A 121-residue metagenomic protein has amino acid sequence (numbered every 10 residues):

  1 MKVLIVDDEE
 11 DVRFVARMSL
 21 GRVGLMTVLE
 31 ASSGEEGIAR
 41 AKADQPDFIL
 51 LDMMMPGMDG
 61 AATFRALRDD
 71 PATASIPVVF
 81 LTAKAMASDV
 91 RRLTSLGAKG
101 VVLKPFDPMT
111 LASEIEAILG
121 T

Functional and structural regions predicted by a protein language model:
V6-D7, A31, I49: Conserved sequence signature across two-component system core domains
E10-L29: Two-component/phosphorelay signaling modules centered on CheY-like receiver
R17, A62, A85-L103, T110-S113: Alpha4 helix (beta4-alpha4-beta5 surface) of REC/receiver domains from two-component response regulators
E30-A39, G60-A62: Helix N-cap/capping motif at the beta->alpha junctions
D44-L50: Active-site beta3 strand of CheY-like receiver
L51-D52, T63: Active-site T/S-Asp motif of two-component receiver
M55: Receiver (REC) domain active-site loop signature in two-component systems and cognate sites in sensor histidine kinases
